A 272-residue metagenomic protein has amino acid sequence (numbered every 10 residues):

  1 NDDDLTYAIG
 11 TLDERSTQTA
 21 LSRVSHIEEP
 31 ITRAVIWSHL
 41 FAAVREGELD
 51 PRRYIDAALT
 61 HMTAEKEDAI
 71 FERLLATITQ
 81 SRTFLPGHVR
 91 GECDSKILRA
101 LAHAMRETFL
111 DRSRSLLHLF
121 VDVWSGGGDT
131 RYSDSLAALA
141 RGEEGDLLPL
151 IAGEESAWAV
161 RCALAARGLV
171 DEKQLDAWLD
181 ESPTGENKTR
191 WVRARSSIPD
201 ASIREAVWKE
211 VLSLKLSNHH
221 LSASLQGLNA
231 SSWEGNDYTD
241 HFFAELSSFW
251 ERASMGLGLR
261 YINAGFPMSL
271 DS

Functional and structural regions predicted by a protein language model:
N1-S272: Long, ordered, helix-rich scaffold segments
